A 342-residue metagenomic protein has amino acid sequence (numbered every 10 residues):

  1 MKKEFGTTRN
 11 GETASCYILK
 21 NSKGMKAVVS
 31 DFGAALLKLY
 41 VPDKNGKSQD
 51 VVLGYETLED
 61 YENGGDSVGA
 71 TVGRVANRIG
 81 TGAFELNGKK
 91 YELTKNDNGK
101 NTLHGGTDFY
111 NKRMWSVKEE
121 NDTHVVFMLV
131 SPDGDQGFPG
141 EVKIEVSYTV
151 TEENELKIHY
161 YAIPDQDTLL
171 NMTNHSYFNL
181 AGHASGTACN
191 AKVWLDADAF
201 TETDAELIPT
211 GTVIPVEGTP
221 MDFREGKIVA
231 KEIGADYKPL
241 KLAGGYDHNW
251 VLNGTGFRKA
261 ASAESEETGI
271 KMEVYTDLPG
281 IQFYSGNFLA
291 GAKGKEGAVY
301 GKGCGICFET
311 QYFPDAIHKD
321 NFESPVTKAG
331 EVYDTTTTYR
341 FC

Functional and structural regions predicted by a protein language model:
M1-C342: An exposed, glycine/acidic-rich loop-and-rim segment of catalytic or binding clefts
